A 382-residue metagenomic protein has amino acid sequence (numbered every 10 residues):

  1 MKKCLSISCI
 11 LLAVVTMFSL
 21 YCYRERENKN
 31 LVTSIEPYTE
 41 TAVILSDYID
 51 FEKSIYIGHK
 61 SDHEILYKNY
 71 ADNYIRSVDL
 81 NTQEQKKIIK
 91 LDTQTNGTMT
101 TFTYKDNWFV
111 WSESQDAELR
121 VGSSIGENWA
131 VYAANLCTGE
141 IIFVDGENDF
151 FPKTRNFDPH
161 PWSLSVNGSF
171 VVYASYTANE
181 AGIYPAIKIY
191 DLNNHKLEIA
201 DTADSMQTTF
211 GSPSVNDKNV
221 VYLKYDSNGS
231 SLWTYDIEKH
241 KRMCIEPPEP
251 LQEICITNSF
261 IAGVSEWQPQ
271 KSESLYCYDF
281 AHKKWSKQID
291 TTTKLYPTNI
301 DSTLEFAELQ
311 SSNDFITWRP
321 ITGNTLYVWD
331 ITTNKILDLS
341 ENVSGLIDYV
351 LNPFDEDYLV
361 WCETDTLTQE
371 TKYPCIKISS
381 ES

Functional and structural regions predicted by a protein language model:
C4-A117, V121-S124, V131-Y132, D145-R155 (+1 more regions): N-terminal "mature head" segments of proteins
T41-I49, E84-D92, E140-R155, K196-A203 (+4 more regions): A short beta-strand motif characteristic of beta-propeller blades
D50-K60, T95-D106, P152-N167, M206-N216 (+3 more regions): Repeated scaffold domains used in trafficking and secretory/extracellular systems, primarily beta-propellers
I65-K68, V110-S112, V171-A174, V220-L223 (+3 more regions): Residue position within the beta-strands of beta-propeller blades
Y70-N73, S114-V121, I125, Y176-G182 (+4 more regions): Short glycine/acidic-enriched loop and turn motifs that connect beta-strands
Y74-R76, A130-Y132, P185-K188, S231-W233 (+3 more regions): A short loop-to-beta-strand structural motif that recurs across blades of beta-propeller domains
D79-Q83, N135-G139, D191-H195, D236-H240 (+3 more regions): Short loop/turn segments that connect beta-strands within beta-propeller blades
L346-S382: Blade-level signature of beta-propeller repeat domains, shared across WD40, Kelch, NHL, RCC1 and BNR/Asp-box propellers
